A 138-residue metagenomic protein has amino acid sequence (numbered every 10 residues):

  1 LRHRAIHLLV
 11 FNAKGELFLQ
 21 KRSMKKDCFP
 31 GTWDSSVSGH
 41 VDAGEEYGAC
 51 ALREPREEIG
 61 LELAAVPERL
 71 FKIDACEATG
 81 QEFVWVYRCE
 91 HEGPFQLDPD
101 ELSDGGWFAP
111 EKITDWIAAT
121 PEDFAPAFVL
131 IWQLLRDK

Functional and structural regions predicted by a protein language model:
L1-H7, N12-R53, E57: Conserved Nudix-box catalytic region and its N-terminal flanking loop in Nudix hydrolases and closely related
N12, A65, H91-G93: Non-catalytic surface loops within mature trypsin-like serine protease
G31, R69-K138: Nudix hydrolase/Nudix homology domain
G44-C50, A65-E68, A119-T120: A broad, low-specificity signal for short, low-complexity segments enriched in glycine/proline and polar/charged
I59-A65: Short secondary-structure junctions
